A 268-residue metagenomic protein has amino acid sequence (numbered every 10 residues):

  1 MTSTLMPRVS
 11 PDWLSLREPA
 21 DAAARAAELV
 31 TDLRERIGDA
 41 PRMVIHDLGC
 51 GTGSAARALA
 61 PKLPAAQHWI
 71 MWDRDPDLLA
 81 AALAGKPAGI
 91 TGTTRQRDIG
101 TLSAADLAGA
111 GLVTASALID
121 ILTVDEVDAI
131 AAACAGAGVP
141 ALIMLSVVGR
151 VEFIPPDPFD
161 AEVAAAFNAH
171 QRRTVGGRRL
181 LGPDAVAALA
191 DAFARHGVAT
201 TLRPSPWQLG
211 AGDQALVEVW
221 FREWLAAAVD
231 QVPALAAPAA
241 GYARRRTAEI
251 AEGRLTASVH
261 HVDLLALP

Functional and structural regions predicted by a protein language model:
T2-I37: Class I SAM-dependent methyltransferase Rossmann-like catalytic core, especially the SAM/SAH-binding loop
P41-G51: Conserved class I S-adenosyl-L-methionine
H46, L59-L102: Class I SAM-dependent methyltransferase SAM/SAH-binding core
G53-R57: Glycine-rich SAM-binding Motif I of class I
T114: A conserved beta-strand element that flanks and buttresses the S-adenosyl-L-methionine
I121-C134: A short, conserved alpha-helix within the catalytic core of class I
V139-P204: Conserved catalytic/acceptor-binding region of the Class I
T201-E252: C-terminal helical/coil "lid" or tail adjacent to the Rossmann-like core of SAM-dependent
